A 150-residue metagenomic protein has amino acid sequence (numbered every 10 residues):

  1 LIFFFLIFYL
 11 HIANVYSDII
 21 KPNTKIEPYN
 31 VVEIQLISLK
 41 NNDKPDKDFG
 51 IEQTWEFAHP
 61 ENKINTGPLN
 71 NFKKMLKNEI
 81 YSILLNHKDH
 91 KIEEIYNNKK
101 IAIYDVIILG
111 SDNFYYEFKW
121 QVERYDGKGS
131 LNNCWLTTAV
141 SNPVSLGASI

Functional and structural regions predicted by a protein language model:
I2-H11: Bacterial N-terminal signal peptides
A13-I19: Boundary at the C-terminal end of the N-terminal hydrophobic targeting segment
I19-E27: TPR-adjacent "capping" and linker segments in tetratricopeptide-repeat scaffold/adaptor proteins
E27-D43, F57: Short, aromatic-enriched amphipathic alpha-helices that serve as compact interaction elements
N41-K47, K128-S130: Low-complexity, polar-biased intrinsically disordered regions enriched in Pro/Ser/Thr/Gly
P45-K99: Short solvent-exposed beta->alpha transition segments
E94-I150: Exposed beta-sheet edge and beta->alpha loop/turn motif
